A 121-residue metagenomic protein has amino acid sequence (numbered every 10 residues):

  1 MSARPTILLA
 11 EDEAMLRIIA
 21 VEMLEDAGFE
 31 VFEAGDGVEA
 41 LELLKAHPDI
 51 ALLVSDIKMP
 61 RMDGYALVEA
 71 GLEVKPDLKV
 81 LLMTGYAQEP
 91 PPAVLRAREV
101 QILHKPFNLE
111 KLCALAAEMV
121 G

Functional and structural regions predicted by a protein language model:
E11: Conserved acidic carboxylate
I18-D26: Charged docking surfaces used in two-component/phosphorelay signaling
V21, E33-L52: Acidic, metal-coordinating helix/loop segments flanking the phosphotransfer/catalytic sites of two-component signaling
D36-E39, D63-L67: Acidic catalytic/metal-coordinating carboxylates
D56: Active-site residues of response regulator receiver
M59: Receiver (REC) domain active-site loop signature in two-component systems and cognate sites in sensor histidine kinases
F107-M119: C-terminal output helix
